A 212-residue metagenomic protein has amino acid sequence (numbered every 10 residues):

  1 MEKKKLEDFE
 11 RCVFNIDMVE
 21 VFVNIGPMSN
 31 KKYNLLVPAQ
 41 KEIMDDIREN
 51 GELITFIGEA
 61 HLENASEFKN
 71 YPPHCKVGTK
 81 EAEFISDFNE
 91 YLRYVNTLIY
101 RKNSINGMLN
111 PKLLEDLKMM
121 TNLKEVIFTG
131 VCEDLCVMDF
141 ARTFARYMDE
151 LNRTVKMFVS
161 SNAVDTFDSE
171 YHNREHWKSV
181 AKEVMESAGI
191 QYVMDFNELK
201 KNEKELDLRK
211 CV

Functional and structural regions predicted by a protein language model:
E2-C12, V19-V21, D46, P73-V212: Active-site-adjacent betaalpha module
F9-V13, G26-A60: A short alpha/beta connector and helix-capping loop motif
M18-V21, A60-L62: Short connector loops/turns at beta-strand edges and beta->alpha or beta->beta junctions
V23-G26, N64, L109: Extracytoplasmic/secreted cell-surface and envelope-processing proteins
G26-N34, N70-C75, N103: Short glycine-enriched, charge-decorated loop/helix-capping segments at active-site entrances that position
P27-M28, F68, D139-R142: Short amphipathic alpha-helical segments
S29, N64-E67, N96: A general marker of short, structured functional hotspots
L53-I85: A basic- and aromatic-enriched beta-loop-alpha substructure that forms the phosphate/nucleotide- and DNA/RNA-contacting
